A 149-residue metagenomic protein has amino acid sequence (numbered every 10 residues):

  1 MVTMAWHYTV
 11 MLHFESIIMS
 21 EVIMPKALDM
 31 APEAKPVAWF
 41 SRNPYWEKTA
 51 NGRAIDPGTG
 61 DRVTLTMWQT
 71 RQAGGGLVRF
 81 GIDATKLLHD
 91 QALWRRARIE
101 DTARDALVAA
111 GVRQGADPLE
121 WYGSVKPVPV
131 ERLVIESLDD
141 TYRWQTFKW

Functional and structural regions predicted by a protein language model:
M1-W149: NAD-dependent ADP-ribosyltransferases
